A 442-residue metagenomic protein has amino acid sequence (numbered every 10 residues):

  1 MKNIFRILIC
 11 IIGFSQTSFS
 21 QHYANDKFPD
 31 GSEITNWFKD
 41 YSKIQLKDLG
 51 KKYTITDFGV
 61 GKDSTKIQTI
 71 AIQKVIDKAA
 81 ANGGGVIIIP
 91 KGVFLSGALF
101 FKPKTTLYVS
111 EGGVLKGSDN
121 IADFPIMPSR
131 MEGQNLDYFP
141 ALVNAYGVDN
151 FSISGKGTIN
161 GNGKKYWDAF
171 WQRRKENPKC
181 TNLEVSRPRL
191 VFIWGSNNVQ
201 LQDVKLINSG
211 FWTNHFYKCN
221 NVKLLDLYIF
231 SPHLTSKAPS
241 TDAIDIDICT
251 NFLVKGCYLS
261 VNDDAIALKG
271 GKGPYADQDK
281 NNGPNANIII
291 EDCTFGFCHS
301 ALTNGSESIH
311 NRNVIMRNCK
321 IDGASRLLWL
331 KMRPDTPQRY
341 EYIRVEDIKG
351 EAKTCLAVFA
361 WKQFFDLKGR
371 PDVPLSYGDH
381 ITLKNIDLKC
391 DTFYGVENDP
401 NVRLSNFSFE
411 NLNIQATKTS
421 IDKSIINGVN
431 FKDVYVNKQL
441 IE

Functional and structural regions predicted by a protein language model:
K2-R6, I11-I12, Q16-I88, V93-T106 (+7 more regions): Extracellular "leader-to-stem" segments immediately downstream of a signal peptide or signal-anchor in secreted/lumenal
I76-A80, L95-K104, D203, W212-K218 (+7 more regions): Short, T/G/N/S-enriched strand-turn elements that build extracellular solenoid repeat scaffolds
G84, G97-A98, S118-N120, F139 (+12 more regions): Short glycine/acidic-rich loop motifs that flank beta-strands on beta-rich extracellular proteins
I89, F101, V109, G117 (+23 more regions): Extracellular beta-strand solenoids
L107-S110, F151-G155, V199-Q202, V222-L224 (+7 more regions): All-beta strand scaffolds that present successive hydrophobic residues in beta-strands
R187, G195, K218, S240 (+7 more regions): Exposed loop/turn and edge beta-strand positions of beta-sandwich/beta-sheet ligand-binding modules
N214, N221-L227, T235, F252-G256 (+6 more regions): Extended, compositionally simple hydrophobic/Ser/Thr-rich segments that build repetitive fibrous architectures
S308, N318-K320, R326-E442: Extracellular beta-rich repeat passengers
